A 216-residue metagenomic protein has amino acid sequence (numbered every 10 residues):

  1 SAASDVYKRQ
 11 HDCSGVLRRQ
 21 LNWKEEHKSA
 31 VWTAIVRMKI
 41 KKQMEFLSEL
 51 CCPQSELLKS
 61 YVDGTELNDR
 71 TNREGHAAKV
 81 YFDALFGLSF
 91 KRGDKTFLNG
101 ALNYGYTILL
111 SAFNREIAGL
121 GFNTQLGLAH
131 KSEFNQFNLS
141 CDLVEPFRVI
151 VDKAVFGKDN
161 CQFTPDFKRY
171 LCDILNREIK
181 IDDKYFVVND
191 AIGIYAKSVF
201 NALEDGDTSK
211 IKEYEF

Functional and structural regions predicted by a protein language model:
A2-Y7: Short, small-residue-biased leader/transition segments that mark boundaries at the very start of proteins
R9-E25: A charged helix-plus-loop insertion that forms the helical arch/lid used to bind and gate nucleic-acid substrates
W23-F97: Internal, conserved structured core segments that host functional sites
R92-K95, A118-S132, G157: Short acidic alpha-helical/loop segments enriched in Asp/Glu that coordinate divalent cations
A101-L126: Conserved mixed alpha/beta catalytic, RNA-binding, or beta-rich assembly cores of soluble enzyme, regulatory
H130-L139, L143: Small-residue-rich helix-loop
C141-N160: A structural-propensity feature for long, helix-poor, extended segments
K158-F216: Charge-biased C-terminal accessory regions appended to nucleic-acid-, cytoskeletal NTPase
